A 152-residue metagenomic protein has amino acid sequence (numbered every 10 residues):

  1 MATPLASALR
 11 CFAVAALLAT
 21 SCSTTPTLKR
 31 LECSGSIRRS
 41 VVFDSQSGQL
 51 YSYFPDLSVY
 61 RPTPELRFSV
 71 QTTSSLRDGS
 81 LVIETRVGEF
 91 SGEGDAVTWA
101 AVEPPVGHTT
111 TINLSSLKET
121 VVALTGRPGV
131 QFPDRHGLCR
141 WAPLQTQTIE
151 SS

Functional and structural regions predicted by a protein language model:
M1-F12: Bacterial N-terminal signal peptides that target proteins for export
A15, P26, F132-P133: Residue-level signal for mature regions of secreted extracellular proteins and peptides
L28, E32-Q71, L81, D95-I112: Short, solvent-exposed loop/hinge segments that bridge or flank secondary-structure elements
G35, V121-T125: Beta-turn initiation residues at beta-strand->coil junctions
T125-S152: Edge beta-strand at a domain terminus
